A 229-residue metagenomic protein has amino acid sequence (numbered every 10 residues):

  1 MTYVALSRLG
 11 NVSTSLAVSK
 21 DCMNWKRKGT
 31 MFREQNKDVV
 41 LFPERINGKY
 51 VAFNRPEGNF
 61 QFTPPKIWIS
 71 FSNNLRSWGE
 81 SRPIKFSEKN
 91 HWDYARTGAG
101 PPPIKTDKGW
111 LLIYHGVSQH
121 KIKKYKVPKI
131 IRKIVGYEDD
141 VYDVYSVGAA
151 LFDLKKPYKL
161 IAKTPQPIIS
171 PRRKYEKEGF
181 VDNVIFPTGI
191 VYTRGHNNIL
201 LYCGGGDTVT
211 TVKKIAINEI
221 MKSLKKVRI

Functional and structural regions predicted by a protein language model:
M1-V40, E44-A95, I104-V181, R194-I229: Beta-rich carbohydrate-recognition and catalytic domains
V39, P101, F186-T188: Structural signature of WD-repeat beta-propeller blades
I190-Y192: Conserved interaction-surface patches within small, structured recognition/assembly domains
